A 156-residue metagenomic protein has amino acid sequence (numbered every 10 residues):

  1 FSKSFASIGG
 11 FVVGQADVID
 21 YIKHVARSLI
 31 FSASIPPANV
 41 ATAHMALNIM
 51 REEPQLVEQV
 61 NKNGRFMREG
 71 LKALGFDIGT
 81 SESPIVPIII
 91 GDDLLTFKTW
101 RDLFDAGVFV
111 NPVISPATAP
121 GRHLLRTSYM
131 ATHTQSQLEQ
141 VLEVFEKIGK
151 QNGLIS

Functional and structural regions predicted by a protein language model:
F1-E82, L95: Active-site C-terminal subdomain of aminotransferase-like
A38, M50, T99, M130-H133 (+1 more regions): Short alpha-helix boundary/capping motifs
E58-M67, K72-G107, A117, G121-R122 (+1 more regions): Conserved PLP-binding catalytic core of the aspartate aminotransferase-like
D105-V108, A117-S156: PLP-dependent enzyme catalytic core of the Aspartate aminotransferase-like
V113-I114: Cytosolic Rossmann-like ligand/nucleotide-binding regulatory domains
